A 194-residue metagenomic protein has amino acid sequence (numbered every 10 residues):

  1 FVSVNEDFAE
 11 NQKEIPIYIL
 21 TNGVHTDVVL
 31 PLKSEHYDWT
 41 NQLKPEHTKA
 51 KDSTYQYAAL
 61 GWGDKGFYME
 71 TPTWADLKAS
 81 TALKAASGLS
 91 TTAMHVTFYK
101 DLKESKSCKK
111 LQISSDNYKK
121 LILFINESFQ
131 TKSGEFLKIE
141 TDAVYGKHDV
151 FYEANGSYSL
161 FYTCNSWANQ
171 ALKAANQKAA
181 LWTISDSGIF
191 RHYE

Functional and structural regions predicted by a protein language model:
F1, N5-D7, E127-E194: Activation targets extended, charge/polar-rich intrinsically disordered C-terminal tails
V2-N22: Alpha-helical transmembrane signal-anchor/signal-peptide segments
I15-Q112: Glycine-rich catalytic cores of cysteine/serine-nucleophile enzymes that process amide/ester linkages in cell-envelope
P72, G88, S107-C108, S114 (+2 more regions): Acidic/polar, low-complexity extended loops/arms that serve as protein-protein interfaces in large oligomeric shells
A75-A82, K119-F129, Y145-D149: Short, mixed-charge, low-aromatic patches
E104-S114, V150-S159: Second-shell loop/turn segments in exported
